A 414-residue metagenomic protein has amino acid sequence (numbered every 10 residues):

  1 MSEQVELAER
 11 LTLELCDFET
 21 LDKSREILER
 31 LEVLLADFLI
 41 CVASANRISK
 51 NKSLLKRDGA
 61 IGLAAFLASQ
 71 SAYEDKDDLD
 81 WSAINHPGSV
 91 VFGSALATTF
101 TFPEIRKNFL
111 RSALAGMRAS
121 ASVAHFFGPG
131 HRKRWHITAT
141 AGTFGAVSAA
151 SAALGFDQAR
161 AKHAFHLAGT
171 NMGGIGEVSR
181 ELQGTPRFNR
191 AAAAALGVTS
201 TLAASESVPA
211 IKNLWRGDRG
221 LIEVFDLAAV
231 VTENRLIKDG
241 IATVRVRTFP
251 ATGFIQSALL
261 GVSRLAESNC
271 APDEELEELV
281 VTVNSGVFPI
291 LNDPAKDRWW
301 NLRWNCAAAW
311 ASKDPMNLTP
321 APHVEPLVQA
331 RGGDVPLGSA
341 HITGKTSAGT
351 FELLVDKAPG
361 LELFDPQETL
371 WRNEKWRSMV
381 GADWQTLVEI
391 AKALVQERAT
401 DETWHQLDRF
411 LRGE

Functional and structural regions predicted by a protein language model:
M1-I84, T185-A195, L202-E414: Terminal-appendage/accessory-domain detector
L28, W81-S89, E104-L114, T143 (+2 more regions): Conserved, well-structured ligand/cofactor-binding cores
R30-L35, V90, N108, S112 (+3 more regions): Residue-level detector of well-ordered alpha-helical segments, enriched for hydrophobic/aromatic packing positions
L39-V42, K52-H136, L279-V280: Conserved beta-ketoacyl condensing-enzyme motif
G88-L96, G142-A149, A194-T199, Q256-L259 (+1 more regions): Well-ordered alpha-helical segments within folded domains of soluble proteins
V90-F92, R118-A119, T170-G173, L236 (+1 more regions): Short connector loops/turns at beta-strand edges and beta->alpha or beta->beta junctions
P103, K107, R111-T199, N213-R219: Glycine-rich, mobile lid/loop segments that gate access to catalytic sites or pores
